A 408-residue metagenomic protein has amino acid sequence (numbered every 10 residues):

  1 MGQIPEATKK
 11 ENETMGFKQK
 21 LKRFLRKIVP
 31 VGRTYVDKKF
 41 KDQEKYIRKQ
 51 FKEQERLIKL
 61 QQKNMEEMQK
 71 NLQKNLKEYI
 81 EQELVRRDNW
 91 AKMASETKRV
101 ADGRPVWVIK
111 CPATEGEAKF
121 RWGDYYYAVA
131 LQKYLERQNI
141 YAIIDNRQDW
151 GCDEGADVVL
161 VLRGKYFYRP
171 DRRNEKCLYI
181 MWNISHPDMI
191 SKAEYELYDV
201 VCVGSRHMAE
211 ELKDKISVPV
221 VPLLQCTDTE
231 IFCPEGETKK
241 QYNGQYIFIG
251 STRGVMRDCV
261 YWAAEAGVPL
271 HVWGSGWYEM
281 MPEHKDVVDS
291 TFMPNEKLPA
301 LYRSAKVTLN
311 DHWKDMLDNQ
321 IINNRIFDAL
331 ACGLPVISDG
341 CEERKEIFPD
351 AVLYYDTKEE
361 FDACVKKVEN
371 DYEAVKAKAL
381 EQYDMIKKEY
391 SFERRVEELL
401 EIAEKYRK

Functional and structural regions predicted by a protein language model:
I4-T14: Short, Lys/Arg-enriched N-terminal segments with co-localized hydrophobic residues within the first ~10-30 amino acids
F17, L25-D37, Q43, I47: Flexible coil/loop interruptions and hinge/linker segments embedded within long fibrous stalks
Q43, I47-E175, V200, M208-K215 (+4 more regions): N-terminal pre-catalytic "stem/leader" segment of glycosyltransferase-like enzymes
R87, P170-V268, S275-Y278, S391-V396 (+1 more regions): Catalytic core of nucleotide-activated saccharide and alditol-phosphate transferases
I109-G116, V129-A130, L135, I144-N146 (+1 more regions): Catalytic binding pocket for nucleotide-activated donors in carbohydrate/polymer assembly enzymes
C152, A193-E194, A300-L301: Structural alpha-helical scaffold elements that stabilize or flank donor/cofactor-binding regions in carbohydrate
G155, L197, R303-S304: Alpha-helix C-terminal capping/helix-to-coil transition sites in glycosyltransferase folds
